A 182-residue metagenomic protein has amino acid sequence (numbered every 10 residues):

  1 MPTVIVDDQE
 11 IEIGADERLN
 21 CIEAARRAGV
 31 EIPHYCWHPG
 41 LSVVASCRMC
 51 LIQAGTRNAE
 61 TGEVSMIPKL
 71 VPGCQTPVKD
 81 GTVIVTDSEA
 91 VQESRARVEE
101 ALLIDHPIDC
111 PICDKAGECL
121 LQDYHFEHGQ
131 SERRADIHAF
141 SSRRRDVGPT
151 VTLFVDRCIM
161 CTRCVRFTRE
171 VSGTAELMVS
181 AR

Functional and structural regions predicted by a protein language model:
M1-V4: Short structural boundary motif marking the start of a folded domain
D7-L19: Short, contiguous acidic and Ser/Thr-rich linear segments
E10, Y35-G40, F154-R157: Conserved short loop/turn motifs at secondary-structure junctions
D16, S42-A45, D105: A generic fold-level signal
E17-A24, P77: Short, structural beta-strand-to-alpha-helix junction motif
C21-G55: A basic, amphipathic helix-loop patch mediating RNA/tRNA/ribosome contacts
R48-R182: Fe-S ferredoxin-like electron-transfer domains and their immediately adjacent linker/connector regions across
